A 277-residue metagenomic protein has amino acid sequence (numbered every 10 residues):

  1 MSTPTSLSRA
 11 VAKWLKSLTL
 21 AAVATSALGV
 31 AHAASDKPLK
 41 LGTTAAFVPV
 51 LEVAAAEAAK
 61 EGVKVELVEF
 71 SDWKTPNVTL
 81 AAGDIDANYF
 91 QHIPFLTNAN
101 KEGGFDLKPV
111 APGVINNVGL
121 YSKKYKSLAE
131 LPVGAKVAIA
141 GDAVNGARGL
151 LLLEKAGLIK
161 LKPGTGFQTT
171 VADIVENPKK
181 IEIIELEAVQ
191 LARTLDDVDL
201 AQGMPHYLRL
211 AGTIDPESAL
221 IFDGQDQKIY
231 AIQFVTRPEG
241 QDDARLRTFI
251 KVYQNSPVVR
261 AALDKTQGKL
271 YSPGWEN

Functional and structural regions predicted by a protein language model:
A31-K40, A58-A59, K64, L128-G134: Immediate post-signal peptide segment of exported/extracytoplasmic ligand-binding proteins
T44-E66: Short, polar/charged alpha-helical segment
L67-V78, T165-R193: Short helix-initiation/N-cap motifs at beta->coil->alpha
E69-W73, G83, N88-T97, V114 (+3 more regions): Beta->alpha turn/N-cap motifs
N98-V110, K123-Y125, D197, Q202 (+1 more regions): Ligand-binding "clamshell"
V110-K160: A conserved helix-loop-strand patch within extracytoplasmic ligand-binding domains of the periplasmic binding
N117-L128, Y230-D243: A bilobed periplasmic-binding-protein/Venus flytrap-type ligand-binding module shared by bacterial periplasmic
A147-E154, Y253-G274: Periplasmic-binding protein-like
